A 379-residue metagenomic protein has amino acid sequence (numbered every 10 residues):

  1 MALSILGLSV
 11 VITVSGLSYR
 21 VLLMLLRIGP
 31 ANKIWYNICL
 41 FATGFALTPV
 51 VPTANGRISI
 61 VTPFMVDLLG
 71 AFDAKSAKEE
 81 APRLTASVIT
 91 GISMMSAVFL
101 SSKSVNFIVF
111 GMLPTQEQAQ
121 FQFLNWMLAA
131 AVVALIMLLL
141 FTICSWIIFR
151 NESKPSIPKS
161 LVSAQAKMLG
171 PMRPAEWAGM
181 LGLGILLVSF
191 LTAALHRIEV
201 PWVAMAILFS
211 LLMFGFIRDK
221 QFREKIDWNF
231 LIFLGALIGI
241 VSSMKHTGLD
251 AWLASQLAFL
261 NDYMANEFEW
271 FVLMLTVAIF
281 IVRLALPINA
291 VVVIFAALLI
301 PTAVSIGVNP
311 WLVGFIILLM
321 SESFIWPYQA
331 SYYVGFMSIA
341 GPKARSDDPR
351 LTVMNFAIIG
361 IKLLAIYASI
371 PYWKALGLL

Functional and structural regions predicted by a protein language model:
M1, G7, N125-S255, M354-Y367 (+1 more regions): Hydrophobic transmembrane alpha-helices of multi-pass small-molecule transporters
M1-K75, W228-F230, L234-I306, V313: Membrane-embedded alpha-helical segments and adjacent helix-loop junctions characteristic of multi-pass solute
I34-A42, T85-A86, M127-A131, M180-G184 (+6 more regions): Hydrophobic alpha-helical transmembrane segments
T43-T53, I89-L100, S189-L195, V277-I288 (+1 more regions): Transmembrane alpha-helix interface/packing and boundary motifs in multi-pass membrane proteins, characterized by
R57, S76-V88, S96-I108, L113-G170 (+1 more regions): Juxtamembrane and boundary regions of transmembrane helices in multi-pass small-molecule transporters and channels
V61-M65, M205-L211, A278, L298 (+2 more regions): Hydrophobic transmembrane alpha-helices of multi-pass, membrane-embedded glycosylation machinery
A81, F123, V200, P310-W311: Alpha-helix N-cap/start motif
P310, I316-L318: Extended, low-charge hydrophobic alpha-helical regions
